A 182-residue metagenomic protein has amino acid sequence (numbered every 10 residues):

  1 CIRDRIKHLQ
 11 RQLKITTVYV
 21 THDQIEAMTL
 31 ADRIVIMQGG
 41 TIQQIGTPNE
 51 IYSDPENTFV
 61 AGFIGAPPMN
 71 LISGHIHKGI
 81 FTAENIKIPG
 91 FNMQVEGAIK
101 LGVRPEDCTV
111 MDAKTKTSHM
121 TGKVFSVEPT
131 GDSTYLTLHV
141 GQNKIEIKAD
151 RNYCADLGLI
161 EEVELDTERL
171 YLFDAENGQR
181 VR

Functional and structural regions predicted by a protein language model:
C1, Y19-V20, G102, H119: Conserved beta-strand segments that form the floor/walls of ligand-binding pockets within enzyme and binding domains
I2-F59: ABC ATPase nucleotide-binding domains
G39, S73, L170: Conserved coupling/switch loops of ABC nucleotide-binding domains, chiefly the family-specific signature
T41, T47, G62-A66, H75 (+1 more regions): Gly/Ser/Thr-rich helix-start
P48-E50, P55-G65, P105-T115: Short boundary/loop segments of OB/S1/cold-shock single-stranded nucleic-acid-binding domains
D54-H77, G102, D166: C-terminal boundary and immediately downstream tail of ABC-type ATPase nucleotide-binding domains
P67, G79-R182: Non-catalytic connector elements of ABC transporters
